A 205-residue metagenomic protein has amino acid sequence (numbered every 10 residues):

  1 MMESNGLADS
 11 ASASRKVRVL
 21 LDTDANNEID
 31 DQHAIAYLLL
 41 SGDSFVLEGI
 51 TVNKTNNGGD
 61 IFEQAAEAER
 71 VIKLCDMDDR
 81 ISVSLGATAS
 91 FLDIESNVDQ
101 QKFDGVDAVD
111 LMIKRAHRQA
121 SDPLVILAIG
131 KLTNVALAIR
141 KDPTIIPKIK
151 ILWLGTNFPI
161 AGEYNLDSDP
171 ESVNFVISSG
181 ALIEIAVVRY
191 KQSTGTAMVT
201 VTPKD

Functional and structural regions predicted by a protein language model:
M1-D205: N-terminal acidic, glycine/proline-rich low-complexity segments
